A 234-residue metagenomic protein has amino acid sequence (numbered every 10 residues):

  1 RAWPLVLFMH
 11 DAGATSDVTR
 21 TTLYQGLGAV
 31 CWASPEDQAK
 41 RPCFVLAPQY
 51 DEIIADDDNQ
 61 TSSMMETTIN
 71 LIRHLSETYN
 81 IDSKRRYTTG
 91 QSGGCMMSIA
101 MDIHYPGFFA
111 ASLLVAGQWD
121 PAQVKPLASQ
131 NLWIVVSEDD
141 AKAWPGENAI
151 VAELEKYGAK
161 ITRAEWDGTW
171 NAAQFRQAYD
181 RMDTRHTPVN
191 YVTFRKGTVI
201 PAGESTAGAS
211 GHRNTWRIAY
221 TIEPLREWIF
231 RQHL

Functional and structural regions predicted by a protein language model:
R1, I54-S92: Gly/Ser-rich "nucleophile elbow"/oxyanion-hole loop immediately N-terminal to the catalytic nucleophile in hydrolases
R1-L5, L127-A128: Proline/glycine-enriched tight loop/beta-turn segments at coil->beta junctions that connect or precede beta-strands
W3-L5, M9-I69: Active-site machinery of serine-nucleophile hydrolases
D11-T15, Y50-A55, S92-M96, G117-P121 (+2 more regions): Solvent-exposed loop/turn segments at secondary-structure junctions within structured extracellular/periplasmic domains
L23-E36, V115-V124, R176-Q177: Alpha-helical scaffolding within the catalytic cores of extracellular/periplasmic polymer-degrading hydrolases
E77-T78, K84-A128: Primarily recognizes the serine-hydrolase "nucleophile elbow" in alpha/beta-hydrolase and SGNH/GDSL folds
W133-V136: Short beta-strand/loop motif that positions the catalytic acidic residue of the alpha/beta-hydrolase fold
E138-W144, K160-L234: C-terminal catalytic histidine-bearing segment of alpha/beta-hydrolase fold enzymes
